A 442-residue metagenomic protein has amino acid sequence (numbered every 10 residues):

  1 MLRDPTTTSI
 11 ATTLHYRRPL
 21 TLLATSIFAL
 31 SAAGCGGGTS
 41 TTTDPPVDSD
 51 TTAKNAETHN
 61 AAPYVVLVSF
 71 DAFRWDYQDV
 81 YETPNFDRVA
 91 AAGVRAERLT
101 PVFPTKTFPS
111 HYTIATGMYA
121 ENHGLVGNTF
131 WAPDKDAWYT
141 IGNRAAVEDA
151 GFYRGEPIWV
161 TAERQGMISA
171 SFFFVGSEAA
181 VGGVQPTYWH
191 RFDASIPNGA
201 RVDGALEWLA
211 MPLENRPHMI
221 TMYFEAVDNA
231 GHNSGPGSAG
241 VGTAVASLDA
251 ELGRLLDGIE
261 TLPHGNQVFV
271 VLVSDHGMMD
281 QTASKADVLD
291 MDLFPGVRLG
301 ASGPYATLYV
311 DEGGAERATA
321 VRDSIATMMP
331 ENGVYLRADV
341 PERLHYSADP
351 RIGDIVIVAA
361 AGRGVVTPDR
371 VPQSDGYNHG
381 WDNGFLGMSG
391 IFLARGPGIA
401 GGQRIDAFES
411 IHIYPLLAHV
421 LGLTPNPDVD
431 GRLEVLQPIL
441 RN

Functional and structural regions predicted by a protein language model:
D4-L23: Bacterial N-terminal signal peptides that target proteins for export
S31-G34: C-terminal motif of bacterial Sec signal peptides marking the signal peptidase cleavage site
G36-T39: Bacterial signal peptide processing site
D44-A61, W75-R164, A180: Active-site nucleophile/metal-coordination loop of metallo-enzymes that catalyze phosphate/sulfate and related
L67, N85, S247-L289: Metal-dependent active-site segment of extracytoplasmic phospho-/sulfohydrolases and closely related
M118-P236, R317, V366: His/Asp/Glu-rich, glycine-adjacent segments that coordinate divalent cations and/or stabilize oxyanion chemistry on
N198-A210, V227-V268, A318-R322, L417: A long, amphipathic alpha-helix that forms part of the scaffold/cap immediately adjacent to metal-dependent active
A301-L416: Active-site neighborhoods of enzymes that stabilize oxyanions during catalysis
